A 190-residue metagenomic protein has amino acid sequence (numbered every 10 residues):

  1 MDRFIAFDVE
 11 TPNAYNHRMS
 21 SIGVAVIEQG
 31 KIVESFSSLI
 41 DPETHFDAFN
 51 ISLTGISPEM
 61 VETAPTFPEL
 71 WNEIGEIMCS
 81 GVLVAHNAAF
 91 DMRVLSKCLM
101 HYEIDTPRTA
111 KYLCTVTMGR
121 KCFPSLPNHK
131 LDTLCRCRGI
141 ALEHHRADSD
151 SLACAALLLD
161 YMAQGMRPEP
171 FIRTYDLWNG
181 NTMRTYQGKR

Functional and structural regions predicted by a protein language model:
M1-Y102, T106-K111, P124-H145: Conserved non-catalytic scaffold segment of RNase H-like nuclease domains
T11-N13, T117, A153: Short, glycine/acidic-enriched loop or turn micro-motifs at the edges of active sites
L95, M118, C154-L158: Buried hydrophobic packing segments
K111-C114, F171-R173: Beta-strand segments within the central parallel beta-sheet cores of soluble alpha/beta enzyme folds
V116-G119, C135: Short alpha-helical scaffolding segments that buttress acidic/His motifs in well-ordered protein cores
R146-D160: Acidic, divalent-metal-coordinating active-site segment for phosphoryl/phosphodiester hydrolysis, typified by short
L157-R190: Acidic two-metal-ion nuclease catalytic site recognized across multiple nuclease folds, prominently DnaQ/RNase D-T
